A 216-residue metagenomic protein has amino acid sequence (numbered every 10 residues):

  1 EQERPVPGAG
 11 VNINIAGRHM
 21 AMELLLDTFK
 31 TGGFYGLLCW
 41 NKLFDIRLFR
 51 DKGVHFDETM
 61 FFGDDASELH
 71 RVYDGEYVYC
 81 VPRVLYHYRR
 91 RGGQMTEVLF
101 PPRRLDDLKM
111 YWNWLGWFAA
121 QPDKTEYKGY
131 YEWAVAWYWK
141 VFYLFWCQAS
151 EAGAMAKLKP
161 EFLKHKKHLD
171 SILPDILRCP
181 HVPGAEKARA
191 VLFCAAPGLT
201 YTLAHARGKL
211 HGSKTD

Functional and structural regions predicted by a protein language model:
E1-Y79, Y86, R90-L99: Donor-binding/catalytic cores of nucleotide-activated saccharide and glycerol-phosphate transferases/polymerases
C39, L43-F44, W137-Y143: Solvent-exposed aromatic/hydrophobic patches embedded in short alpha-helical segments
F56-E58, Q121-E126: Inter-helical turn/loop segments and adjacent helix faces that build the functional surface of alpha-helical bundle
Y79-V81, G129: A structural signal for short, well-ordered beta-strand segments and their strand-loop junctions that often border
V81, G93-E97, M110, A188-L199: Gram-positive cell-envelope targeting signals
R83-G92, E97-K124, K140-L173: Catalytic core of nucleotide-sugar-dependent glycosyltransferases
T125-A134: All-alpha amphipathic helical-bundle segments outside canonical DNA-binding/catalytic cores that form hydrophobic
A149-D216: Membrane-interface aromatic/basic loop that binds lipid-linked glycans or pyrophosphate carriers, typified by
